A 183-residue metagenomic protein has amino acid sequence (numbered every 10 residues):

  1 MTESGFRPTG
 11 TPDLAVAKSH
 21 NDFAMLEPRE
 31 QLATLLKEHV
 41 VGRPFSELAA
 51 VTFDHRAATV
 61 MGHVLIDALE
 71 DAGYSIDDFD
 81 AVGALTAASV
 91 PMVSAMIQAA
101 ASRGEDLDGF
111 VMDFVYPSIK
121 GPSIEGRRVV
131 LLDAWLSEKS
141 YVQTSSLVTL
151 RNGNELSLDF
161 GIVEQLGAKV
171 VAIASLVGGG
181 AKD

Functional and structural regions predicted by a protein language model:
M1-D183: PRPP-associated nucleotide enzymes
